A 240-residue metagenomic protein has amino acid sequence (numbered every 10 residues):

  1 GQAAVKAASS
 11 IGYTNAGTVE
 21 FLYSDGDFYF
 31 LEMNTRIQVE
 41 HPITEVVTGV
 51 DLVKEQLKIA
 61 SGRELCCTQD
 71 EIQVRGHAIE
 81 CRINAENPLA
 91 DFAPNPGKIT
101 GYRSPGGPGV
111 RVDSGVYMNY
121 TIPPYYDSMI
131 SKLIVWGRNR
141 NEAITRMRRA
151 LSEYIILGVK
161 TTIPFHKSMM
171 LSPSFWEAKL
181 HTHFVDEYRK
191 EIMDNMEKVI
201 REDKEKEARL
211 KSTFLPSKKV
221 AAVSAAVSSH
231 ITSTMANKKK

Functional and structural regions predicted by a protein language model:
G1-I11: A short, contiguous, amphipathic alpha-helix enriched in charged residues
A4, P42-K240: Catalytic cores of soluble metabolic enzymes centered on carboxylation/carboxyl-transfer
A8, F28, I37-V39, E64 (+1 more regions): Generic hydrophobic alpha-helical membrane-segment signal
S9, F21-S24, Q69-E71, T121: N-terminal hydrophobic alpha-helix used for membrane targeting or insertion
I11-T14, D127: Short loop/turn motifs at secondary-structure junctions and domain boundaries
Y13-Q38: Conserved metal-phosphate-binding beta-hairpin within the catalytic cores of diverse ATP-dependent phosphoryl-transfer
